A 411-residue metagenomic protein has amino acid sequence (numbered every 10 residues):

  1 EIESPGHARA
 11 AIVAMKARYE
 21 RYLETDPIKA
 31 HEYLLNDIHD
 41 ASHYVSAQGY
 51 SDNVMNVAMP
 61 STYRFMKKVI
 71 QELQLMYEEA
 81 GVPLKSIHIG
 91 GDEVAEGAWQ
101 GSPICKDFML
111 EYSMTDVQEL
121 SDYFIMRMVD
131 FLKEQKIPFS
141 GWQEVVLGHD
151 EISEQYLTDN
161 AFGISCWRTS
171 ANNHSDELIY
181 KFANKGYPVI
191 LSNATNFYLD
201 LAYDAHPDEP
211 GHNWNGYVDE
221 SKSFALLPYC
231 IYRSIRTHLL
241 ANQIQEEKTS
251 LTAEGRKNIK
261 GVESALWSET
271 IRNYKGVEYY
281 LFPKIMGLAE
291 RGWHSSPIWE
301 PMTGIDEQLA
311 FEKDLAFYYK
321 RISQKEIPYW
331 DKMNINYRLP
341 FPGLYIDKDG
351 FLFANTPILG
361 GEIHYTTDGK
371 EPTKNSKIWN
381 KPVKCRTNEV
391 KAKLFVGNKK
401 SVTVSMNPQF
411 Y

Functional and structural regions predicted by a protein language model:
E1, V54-N56, H88-G90, S140-G141 (+5 more regions): Structured core elements
E1-S140: Substrate-binding cleft of carbohydrate-active enzyme catalytic domains
E3-H7, V13, G91-V94, I137 (+5 more regions): An acidic- and aromatic-residue-enriched active-site/binding cleft used to recognize and process polar
L84-S86, K136, D159-A161, G186 (+3 more regions): A general structural motif
I89, L132, I164, I285 (+2 more regions): Hydrophobic, well-ordered secondary-structure elements that form the walls of internal hydrophobic environments
T115-D116, R272, G276, K381: Short, contiguous acidic/charged loop-to-helix segments that flank catalytic cores in large enzymes
P138-V146, E151-Y345: Flexible, acidic glycine-rich loops studded with aromatic residues
P301-Y411: Short, compositionally stereotyped local motifs that mark structural "simplifiers"
